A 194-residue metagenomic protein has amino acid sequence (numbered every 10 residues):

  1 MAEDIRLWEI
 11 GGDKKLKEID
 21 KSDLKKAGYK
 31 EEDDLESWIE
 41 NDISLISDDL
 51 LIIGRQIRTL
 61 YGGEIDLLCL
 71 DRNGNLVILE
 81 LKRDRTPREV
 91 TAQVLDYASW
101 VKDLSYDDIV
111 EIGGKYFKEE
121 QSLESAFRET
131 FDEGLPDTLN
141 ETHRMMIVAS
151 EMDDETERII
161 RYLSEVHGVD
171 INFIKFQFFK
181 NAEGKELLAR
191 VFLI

Functional and structural regions predicted by a protein language model:
M1-I194: Charged, terminal alpha-helix-loop-beta segments that serve as non-catalytic nucleic-acid engagement and/or assembly
